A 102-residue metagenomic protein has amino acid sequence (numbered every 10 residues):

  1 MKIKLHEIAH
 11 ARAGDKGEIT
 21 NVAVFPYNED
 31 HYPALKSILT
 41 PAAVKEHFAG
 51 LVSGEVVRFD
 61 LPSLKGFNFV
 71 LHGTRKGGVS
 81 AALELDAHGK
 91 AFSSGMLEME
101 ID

Functional and structural regions predicted by a protein language model:
M1-D102: Long, contiguous binding/interaction regions
